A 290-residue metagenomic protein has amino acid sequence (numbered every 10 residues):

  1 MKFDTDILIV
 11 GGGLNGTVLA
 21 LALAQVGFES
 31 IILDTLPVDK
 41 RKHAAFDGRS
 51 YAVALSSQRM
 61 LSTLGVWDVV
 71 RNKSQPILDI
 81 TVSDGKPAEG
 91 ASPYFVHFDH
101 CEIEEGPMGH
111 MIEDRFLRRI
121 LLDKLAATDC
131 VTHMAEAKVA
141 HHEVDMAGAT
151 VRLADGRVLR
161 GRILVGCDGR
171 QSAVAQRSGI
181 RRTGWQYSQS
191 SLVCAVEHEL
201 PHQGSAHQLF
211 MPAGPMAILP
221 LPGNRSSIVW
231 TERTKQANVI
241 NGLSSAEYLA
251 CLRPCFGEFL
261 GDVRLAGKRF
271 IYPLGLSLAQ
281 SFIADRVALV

Functional and structural regions predicted by a protein language model:
F3, K73-R177, W185-S190: Conserved N-terminal helical subregion
T5-I32: N-terminal Rossmann-like FAD-binding beta1-loop-alpha1 element of flavoenzymes
N15, V38, Q171: Conserved Rossmann-like nucleotide-cofactor binding loop
A22, I120, K124, A195: Rossmann-fold NAD(P)-dependent oxidoreductase module
A24-R49: Glycine-rich FAD pyrophosphate-binding loop
A45-P87: N-terminal FAD cofactor-binding segment of flavoenzymes
L61, G148, L164-L274, L278-A279 (+1 more regions): Conserved FAD-binding catalytic core of PHBH/FMO-like flavoproteins
I283-V290: Short FAD-binding loop at a beta-strand-to-alpha-helix junction that anchors the flavin cofactor in diverse
